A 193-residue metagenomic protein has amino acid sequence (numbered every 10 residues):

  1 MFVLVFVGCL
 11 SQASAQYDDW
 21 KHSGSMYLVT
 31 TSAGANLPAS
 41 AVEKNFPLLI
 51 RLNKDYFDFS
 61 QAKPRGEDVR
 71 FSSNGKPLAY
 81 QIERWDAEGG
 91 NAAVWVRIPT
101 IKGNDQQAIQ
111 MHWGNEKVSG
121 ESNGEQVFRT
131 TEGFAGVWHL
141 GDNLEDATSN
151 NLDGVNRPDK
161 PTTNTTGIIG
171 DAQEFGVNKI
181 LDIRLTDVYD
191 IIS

Functional and structural regions predicted by a protein language model:
M1-C9: Bacterial N-terminal signal peptides
S14, K117-K179, I183-S193: Extracytoplasmic low-complexity segments
S14-D142: Alpha-mannosidase-like glycoside hydrolase catalytic domains involved in N-glycan trimming, generalizing to other
